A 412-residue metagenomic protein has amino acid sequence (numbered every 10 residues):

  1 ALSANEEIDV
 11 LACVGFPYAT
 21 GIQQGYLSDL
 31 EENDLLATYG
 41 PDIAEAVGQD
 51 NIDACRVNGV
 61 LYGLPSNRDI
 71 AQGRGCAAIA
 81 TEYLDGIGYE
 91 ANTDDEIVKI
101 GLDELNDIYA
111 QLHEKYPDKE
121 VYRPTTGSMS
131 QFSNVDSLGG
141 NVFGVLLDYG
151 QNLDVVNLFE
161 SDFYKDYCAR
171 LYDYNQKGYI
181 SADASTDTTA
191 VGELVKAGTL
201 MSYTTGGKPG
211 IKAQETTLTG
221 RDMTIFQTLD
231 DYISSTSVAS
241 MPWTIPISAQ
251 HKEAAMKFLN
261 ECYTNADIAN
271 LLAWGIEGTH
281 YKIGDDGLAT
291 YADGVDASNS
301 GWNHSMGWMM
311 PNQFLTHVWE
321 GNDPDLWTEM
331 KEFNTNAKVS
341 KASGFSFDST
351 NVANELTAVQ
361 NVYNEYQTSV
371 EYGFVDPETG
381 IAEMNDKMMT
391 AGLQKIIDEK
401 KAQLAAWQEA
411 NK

Functional and structural regions predicted by a protein language model:
A1-K412: Extracytoplasmic/secretory soluble proteins
